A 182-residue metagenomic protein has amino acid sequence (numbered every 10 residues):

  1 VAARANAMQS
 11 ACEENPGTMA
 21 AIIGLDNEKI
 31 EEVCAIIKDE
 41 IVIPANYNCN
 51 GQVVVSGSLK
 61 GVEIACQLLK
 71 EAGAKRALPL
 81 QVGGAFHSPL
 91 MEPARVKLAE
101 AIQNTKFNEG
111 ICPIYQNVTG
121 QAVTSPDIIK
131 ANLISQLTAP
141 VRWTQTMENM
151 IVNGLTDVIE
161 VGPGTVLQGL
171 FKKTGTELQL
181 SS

Functional and structural regions predicted by a protein language model:
V1-A139: Alpha/beta catalytic cores of group-transfer enzymes, especially the acyltransferase/condensing modules of polyketide
Q103-S182: Acyltransferase/transacylase module recognition
